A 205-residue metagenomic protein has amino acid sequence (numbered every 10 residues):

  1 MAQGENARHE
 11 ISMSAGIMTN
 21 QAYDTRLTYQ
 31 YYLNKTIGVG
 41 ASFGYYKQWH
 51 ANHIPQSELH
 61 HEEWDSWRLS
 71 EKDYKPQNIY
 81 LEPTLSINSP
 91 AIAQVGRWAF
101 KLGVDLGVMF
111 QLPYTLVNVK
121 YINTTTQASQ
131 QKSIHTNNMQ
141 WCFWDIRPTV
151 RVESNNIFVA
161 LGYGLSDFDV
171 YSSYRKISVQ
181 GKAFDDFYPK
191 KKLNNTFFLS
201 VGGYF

Functional and structural regions predicted by a protein language model:
A2-K47, N52-H53, S200-Y204: Short glycine/proline- and aromatic-enriched beta-strand/turn motifs that initiate or cap beta-hairpins
G4-E10, S57-R68, N123-Q131, I177-K182: Flexible, solvent-exposed coil segments and beta strand-coil junctions, predominantly the extracellular/periplasmic
A7-H9, Q21-T25, K75-L81, W98-F100 (+3 more regions): Residues that define the transmembrane beta-barrel architecture of outer-membrane proteins
S12-A15, S66-Y74, Q130-T136, A183-P189: Extracellular loop and loop/strand-boundary signature of outer-membrane beta-barrel proteins
I17-T28, H53-Q56, L69, N137-M139 (+1 more regions): Surface-exposed strand-loop-strand hairpins of Gram-negative outer-membrane beta-barrel proteins
Y31-T126, W144-R147, G203: Gram-negative (and chloroplast) outer-membrane scaffold detector with strong preference for beta-barrel transmembrane
P113-D169: A charged, solvent-exposed segment within the mature domains of Sec-exported extracytoplasmic proteins
W144-F205: Predominantly the C-terminal beta-signal and adjacent terminal strand-loop region of outer-membrane beta-barrel
